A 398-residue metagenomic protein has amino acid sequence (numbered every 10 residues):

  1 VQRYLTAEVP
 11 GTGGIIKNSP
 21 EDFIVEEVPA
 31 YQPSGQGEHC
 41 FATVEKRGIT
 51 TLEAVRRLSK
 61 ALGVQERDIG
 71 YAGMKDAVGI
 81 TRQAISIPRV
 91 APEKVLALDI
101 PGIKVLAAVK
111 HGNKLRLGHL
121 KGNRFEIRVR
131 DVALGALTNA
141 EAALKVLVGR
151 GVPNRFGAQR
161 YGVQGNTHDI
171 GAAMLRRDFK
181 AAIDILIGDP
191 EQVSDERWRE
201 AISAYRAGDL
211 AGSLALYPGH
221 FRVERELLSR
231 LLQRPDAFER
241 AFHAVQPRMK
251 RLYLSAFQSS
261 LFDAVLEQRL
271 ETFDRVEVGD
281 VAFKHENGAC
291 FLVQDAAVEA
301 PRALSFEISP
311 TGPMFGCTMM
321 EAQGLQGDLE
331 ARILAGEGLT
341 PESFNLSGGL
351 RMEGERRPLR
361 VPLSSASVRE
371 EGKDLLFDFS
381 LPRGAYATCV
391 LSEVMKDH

Functional and structural regions predicted by a protein language model:
V1-G35, H39, R47-L52, A61-D374 (+3 more regions): Extended, charged/glycine-rich binding lobes that contact polyanionic ligands
V55: Generic structural marker for isolated residues within well-ordered, non-membrane alpha-helices of soluble domains
F379: Conserved catalytic-core segments centered on acid/base and nucleophilic motifs
A385-C389: Pseudouridine synthase
